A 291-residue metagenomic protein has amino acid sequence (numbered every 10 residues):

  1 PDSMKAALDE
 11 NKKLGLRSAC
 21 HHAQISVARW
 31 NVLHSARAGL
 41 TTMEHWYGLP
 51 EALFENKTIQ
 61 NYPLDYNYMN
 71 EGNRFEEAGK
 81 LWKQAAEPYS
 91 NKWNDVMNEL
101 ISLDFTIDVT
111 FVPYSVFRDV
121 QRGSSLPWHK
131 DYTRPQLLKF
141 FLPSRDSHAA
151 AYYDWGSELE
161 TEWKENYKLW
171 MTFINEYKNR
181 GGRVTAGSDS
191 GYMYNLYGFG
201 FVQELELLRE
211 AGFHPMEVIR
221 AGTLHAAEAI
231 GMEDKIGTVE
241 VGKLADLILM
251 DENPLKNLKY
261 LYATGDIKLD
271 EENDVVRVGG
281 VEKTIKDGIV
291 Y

Functional and structural regions predicted by a protein language model:
P1-N73, Q84-N91, G187: Active-site loop-helix segments enriched in His/Asp/Glu that coordinate and activate a nucleophilic water at divalent
N11, M43, I107, D189 (+6 more regions): Divalent metal-coordination and catalytic microenvironments
K12-R17, G39-T41, I101-T106, N179-T185 (+2 more regions): Loop/turn elements at helix/coil->beta-strand transitions in domains of secreted/extracellular proteins
R17-C20, T42-E44, T106-V109, R183-G187 (+3 more regions): Structural recognition of the beta-strand scaffold that forms the well-ordered cores of secreted hydrolase catalytic
L49-A211: Active-site neighborhoods of metal-dependent hydrolases
Y152-E158, E162, Y167, T172 (+3 more regions): C-terminal helical cap
L244-Y291: C-terminal cap of metal-dependent C-N hydrolases
